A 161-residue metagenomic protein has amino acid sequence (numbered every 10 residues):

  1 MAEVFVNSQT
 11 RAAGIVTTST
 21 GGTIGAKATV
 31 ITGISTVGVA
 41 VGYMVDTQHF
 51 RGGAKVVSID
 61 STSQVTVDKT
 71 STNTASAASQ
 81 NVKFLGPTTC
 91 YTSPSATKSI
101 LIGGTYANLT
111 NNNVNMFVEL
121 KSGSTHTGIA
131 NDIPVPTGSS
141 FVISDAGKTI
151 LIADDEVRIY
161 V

Functional and structural regions predicted by a protein language model:
M1-T17: Short, intrinsically disordered N-terminal pre-domain segments
V16-V41, D46-G86: Small/polar beta-strand repeat architecture
T32, V67, S140-K148: Exposed aromatic-hydrophobic patches
G38-A40, V135, L151: Short, well-ordered loop/turn sites that connect or cap secondary structure elements
S58-D60, I133-F141: Short proline/glycine- and polar residue-rich coil/turn motifs
Y91-P94, T105-N113, V161: Asparagine-centered strand-capping/turn motif at beta-strand->loop junctions
N111-D132: Short, surface-exposed beta-strand/strand-loop-strand elements in extracellular ectodomains
K148-V161: Noncatalytic modules at the cell exterior or secretory-pathway interfaces, chiefly beta-strand-rich lectin/adhesion
